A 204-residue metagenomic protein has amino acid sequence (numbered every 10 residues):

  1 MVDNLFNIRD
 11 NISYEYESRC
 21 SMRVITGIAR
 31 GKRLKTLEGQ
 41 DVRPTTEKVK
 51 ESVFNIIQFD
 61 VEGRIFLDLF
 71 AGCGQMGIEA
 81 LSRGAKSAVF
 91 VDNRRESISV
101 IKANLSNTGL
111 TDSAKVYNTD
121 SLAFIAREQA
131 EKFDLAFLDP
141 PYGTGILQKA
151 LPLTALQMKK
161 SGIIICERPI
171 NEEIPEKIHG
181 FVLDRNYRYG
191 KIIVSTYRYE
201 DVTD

Functional and structural regions predicted by a protein language model:
V2-D204: Class I S-adenosyl-L-methionine-dependent methyltransferase catalytic core
